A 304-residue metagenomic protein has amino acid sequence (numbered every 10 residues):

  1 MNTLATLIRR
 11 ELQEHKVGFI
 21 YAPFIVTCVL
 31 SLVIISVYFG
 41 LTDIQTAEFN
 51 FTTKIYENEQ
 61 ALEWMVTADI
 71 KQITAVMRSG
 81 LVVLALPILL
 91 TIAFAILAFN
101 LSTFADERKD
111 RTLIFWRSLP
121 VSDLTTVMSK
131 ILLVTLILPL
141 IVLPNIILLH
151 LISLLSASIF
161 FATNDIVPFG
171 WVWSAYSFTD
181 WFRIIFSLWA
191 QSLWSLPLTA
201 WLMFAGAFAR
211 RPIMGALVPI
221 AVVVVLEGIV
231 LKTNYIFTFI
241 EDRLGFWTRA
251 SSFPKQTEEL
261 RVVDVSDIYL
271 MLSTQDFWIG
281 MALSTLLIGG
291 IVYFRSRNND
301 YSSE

Functional and structural regions predicted by a protein language model:
M1-S102, E107, W194-L196, A207-R210 (+2 more regions): Hydrophobic alpha-helical transmembrane segments
I25, T199, M203, M214-L226: Central hydrophobic cores of alpha-helical transmembrane segments in multi-pass integral membrane proteins
V29, V33, I137, I141 (+6 more regions): Alpha-helical transmembrane segments of multipass membrane proteins
I34-Y38, K71-A98, M128-M203, A207: Secretory targeting signals
T103-L133, R295: Helix-loop-helix units of permease transmembrane domains in multi-pass membrane transporters, especially ABC
I114-S122, A162-Y176, S302-E304: Juxtamembrane inter-helical linkers in multi-pass membrane proteins
L133-V134, L138, P212-I220: Interfacial segments of alpha-helical transmembrane regions
